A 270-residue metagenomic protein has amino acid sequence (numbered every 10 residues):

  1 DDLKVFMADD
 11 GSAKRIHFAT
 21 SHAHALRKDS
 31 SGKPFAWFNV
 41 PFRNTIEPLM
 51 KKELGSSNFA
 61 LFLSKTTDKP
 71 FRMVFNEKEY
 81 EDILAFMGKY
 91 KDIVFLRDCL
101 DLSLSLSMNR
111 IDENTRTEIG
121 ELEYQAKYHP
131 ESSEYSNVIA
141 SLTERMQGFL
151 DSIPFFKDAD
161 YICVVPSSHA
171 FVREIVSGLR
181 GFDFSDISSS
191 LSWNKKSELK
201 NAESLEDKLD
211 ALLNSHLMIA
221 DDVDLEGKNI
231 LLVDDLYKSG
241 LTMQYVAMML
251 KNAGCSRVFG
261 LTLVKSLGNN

Functional and structural regions predicted by a protein language model:
D1-S30, Q244-N270: PRPP-dependent phosphoribosyltransferase catalytic core
R15-P41, E47, G55-F155, W193-E226 (+1 more regions): Active-site-facing substrate-recognition patch
L49-G55, I83-F86, R173-D183: Short, aromatic/basic amphipathic alpha-helical patches
K127, A159, R173: N-terminal phosphate-binding loop and flanking beta/alpha elements of the actin-like ATPase fold
F156-S167: Short glycine-rich phosphate-binding loop at a beta-alpha junction
A170-R173, N269: Short catalytic/ligand-binding loop motif for oxyanion handling, primarily in non-cytosolic enzymes, centered on
L179-K200: Histidine/lysine/aspartate-rich catalytic loop segments that bind and position anionic ligands
I219-Y237, L241, Y245-C255, F259: Long C-terminal interaction/binding lobes of large macromolecular proteins
